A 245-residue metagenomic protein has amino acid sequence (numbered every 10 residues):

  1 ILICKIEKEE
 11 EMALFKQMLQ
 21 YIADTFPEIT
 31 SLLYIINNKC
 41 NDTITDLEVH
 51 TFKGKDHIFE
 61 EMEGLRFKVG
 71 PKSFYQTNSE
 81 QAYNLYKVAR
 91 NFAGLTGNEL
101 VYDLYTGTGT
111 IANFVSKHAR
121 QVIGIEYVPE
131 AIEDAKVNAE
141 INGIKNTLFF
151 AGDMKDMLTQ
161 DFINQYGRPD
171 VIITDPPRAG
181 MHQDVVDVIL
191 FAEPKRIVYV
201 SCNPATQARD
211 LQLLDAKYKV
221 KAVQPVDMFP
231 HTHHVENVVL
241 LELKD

Functional and structural regions predicted by a protein language model:
I1-L2, V115: Short, hydrophobic beta-strand segments
L2-A13: A short interface-forming secondary-structure element
E11-D245: Rossmann-like S-adenosyl-L-methionine
